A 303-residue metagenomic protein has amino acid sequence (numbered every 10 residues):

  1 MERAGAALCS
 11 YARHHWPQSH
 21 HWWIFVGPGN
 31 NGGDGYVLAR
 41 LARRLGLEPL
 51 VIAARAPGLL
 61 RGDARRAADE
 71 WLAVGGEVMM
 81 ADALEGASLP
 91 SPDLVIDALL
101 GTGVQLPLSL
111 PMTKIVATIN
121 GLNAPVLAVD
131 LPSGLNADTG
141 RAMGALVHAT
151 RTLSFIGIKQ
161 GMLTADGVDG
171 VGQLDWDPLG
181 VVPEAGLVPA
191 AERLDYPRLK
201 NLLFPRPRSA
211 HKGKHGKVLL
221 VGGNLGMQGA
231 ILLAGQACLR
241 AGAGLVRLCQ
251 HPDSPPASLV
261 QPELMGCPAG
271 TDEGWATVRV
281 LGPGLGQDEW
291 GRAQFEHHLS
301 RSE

Functional and structural regions predicted by a protein language model:
M1-A54, R61, R151, M162-E303: Small-residue (G/A/S/T)-rich helix-start motifs and N-terminal tracts that mark the onset
C9-L99, P107-V129, S254, Q294: Nucleotide and nucleotide-moiety/phosphate-recognizing core
G58, L106, M143, G222-L225: Short N-terminal micro-motifs specific to bacterial/archaeal maturation and metal-cluster initiation sites
A68-A73, A145-L146, D166-D169, S258-L259: Short, conserved catalytic or adaptor-binding loops enriched in Gly and charged residues
G75-A83, S109, G134-A137, L199-F204 (+1 more regions): Short gly/ser/thr-rich secondary-structure transition/capping motifs
E85, L89-S91, T118, A142 (+2 more regions): Generic hydrophobic alpha-helical membrane-segment signal
L89-D93, L146, E273-W275, L299: A short, aliphatic-rich alpha-helical micro-motif
P92-L94, L99-A190: Internal gly/pro-rich beta-alpha loop/helix module that stabilizes soluble enzyme cofactors or their anionic handles
